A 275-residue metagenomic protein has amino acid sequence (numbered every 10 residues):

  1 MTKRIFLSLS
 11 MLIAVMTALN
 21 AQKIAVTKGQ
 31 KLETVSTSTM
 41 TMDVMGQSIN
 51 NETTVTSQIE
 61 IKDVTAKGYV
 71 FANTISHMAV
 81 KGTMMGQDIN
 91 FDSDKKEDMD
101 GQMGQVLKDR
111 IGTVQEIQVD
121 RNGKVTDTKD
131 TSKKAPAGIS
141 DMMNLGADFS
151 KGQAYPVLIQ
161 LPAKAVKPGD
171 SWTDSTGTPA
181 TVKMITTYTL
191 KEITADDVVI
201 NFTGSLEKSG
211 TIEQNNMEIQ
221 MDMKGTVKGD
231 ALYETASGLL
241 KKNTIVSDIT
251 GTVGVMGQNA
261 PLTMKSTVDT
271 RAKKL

Functional and structural regions predicted by a protein language model:
M1-V26: Bacterial Sec-dependent N-terminal signal peptides
Q22-L275: Signature of exported/secreted
